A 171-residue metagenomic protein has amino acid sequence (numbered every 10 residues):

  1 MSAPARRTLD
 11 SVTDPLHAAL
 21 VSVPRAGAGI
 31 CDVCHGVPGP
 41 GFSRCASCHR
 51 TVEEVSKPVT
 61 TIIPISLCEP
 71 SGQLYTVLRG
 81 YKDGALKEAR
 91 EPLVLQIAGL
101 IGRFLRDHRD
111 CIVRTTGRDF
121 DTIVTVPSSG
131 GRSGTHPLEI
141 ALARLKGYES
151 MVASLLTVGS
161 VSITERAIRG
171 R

Functional and structural regions predicted by a protein language model:
M1-P58: N-terminal cysteine/histidine-rich coordination modules
D32, S43-T122, G131-I140, R144 (+1 more regions): Active-site-facing substrate-recognition patch
V37, S129-G130: Short beta->alpha connector loops
V126: Conserved Walker A/P-loop ATP-binding site and its immediately adjacent core in helicase/helicase-like ATPase domains
